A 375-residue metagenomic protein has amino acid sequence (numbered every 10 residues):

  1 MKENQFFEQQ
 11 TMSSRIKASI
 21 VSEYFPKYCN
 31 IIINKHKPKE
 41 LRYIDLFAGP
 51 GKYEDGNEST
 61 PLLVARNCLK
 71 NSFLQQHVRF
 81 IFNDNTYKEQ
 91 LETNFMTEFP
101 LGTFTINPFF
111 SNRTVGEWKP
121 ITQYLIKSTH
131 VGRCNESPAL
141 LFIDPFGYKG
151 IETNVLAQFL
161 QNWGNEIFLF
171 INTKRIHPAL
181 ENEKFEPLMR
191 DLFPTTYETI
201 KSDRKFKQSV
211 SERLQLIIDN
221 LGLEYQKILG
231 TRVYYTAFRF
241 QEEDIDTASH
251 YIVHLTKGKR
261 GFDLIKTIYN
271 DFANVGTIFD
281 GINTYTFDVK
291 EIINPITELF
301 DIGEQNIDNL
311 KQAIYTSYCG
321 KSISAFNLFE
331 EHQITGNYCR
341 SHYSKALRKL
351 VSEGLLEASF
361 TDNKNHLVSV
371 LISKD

Functional and structural regions predicted by a protein language model:
M1-Q9, S13, I143: Basic, amphipathic N-terminal segments that precede the first structured/catalytic domain
F7, I20-Y124, Y338-K345, K349: SAM cofactor-binding core of SAM-dependent methyltransferases, primarily the Rossmann-like beta-alpha-beta module
K17: Hydrophobic (often cysteine-bearing) scaffold residues that line and stabilize catalytic clefts of nucleotide/cofactor
L41-D45, N135-L140: Glycine-rich, often proline-containing surface loops adjacent to acidic residues and nearby aromatics that form
A48-G51, N85-T86, V115, D144-F146 (+2 more regions): An acidic- and aromatic-residue-enriched active-site/binding cleft used to recognize and process polar
I81-N83, A139-D144: Acidic beta-strand-to-loop metal/phosphate-binding motif
H130-A139, F146-K349, E353-L355, H366-K374: Class I S-adenosyl-L-methionine
F360-N365: Short, Lys/Arg-rich nucleic-acid/phosphate-binding segment
